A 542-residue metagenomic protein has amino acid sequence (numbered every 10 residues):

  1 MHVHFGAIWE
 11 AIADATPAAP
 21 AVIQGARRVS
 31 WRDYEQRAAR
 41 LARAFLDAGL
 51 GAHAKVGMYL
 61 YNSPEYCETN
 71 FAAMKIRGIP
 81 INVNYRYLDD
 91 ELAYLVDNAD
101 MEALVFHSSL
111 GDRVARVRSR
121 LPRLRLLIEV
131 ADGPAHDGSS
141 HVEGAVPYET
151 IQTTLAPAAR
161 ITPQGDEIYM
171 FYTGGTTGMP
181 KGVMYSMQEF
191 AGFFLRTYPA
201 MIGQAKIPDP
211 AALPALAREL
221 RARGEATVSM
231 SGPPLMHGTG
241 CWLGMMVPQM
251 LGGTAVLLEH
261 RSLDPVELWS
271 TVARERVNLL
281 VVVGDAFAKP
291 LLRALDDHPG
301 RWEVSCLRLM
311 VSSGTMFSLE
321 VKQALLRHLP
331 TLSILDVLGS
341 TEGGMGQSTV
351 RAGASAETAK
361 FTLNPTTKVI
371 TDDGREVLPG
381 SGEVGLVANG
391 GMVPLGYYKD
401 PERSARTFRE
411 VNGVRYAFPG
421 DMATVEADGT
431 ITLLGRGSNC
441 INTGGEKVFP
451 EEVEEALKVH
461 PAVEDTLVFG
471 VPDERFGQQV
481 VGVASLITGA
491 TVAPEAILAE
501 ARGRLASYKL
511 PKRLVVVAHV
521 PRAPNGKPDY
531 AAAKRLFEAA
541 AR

Functional and structural regions predicted by a protein language model:
A18-S63, C67, F71, L88-A93: Conserved AMP-binding/adenylate-forming core of the ANL superfamily
S30-R32, I168-D209: Conserved AMP-binding A3 loop
D47-A48, K75-Q152: Structural core segment of the AMP-binding/adenylate-forming
Y87-Y94, E102-F106, L319, G339 (+7 more regions): AMP-binding/adenylate-forming catalytic core of the ANL superfamily
T153-G174, G178-M179, E219-S229: Conserved pre-ATP/AMP-binding loop-to-beta segment of ANL
G175, M250-G253, V277-V282, L292-E357 (+2 more regions): Gly/Ser/Thr-rich phosphate-binding loop
A191-S231, M236-L279, A294: Conserved AMP-binding/adenylation subdomain of ANL enzymes
T362, R375-F408, E446-V448: Conserved ATP/PPi-binding loop(s) of AMP-dependent carboxylate-activating enzymes
